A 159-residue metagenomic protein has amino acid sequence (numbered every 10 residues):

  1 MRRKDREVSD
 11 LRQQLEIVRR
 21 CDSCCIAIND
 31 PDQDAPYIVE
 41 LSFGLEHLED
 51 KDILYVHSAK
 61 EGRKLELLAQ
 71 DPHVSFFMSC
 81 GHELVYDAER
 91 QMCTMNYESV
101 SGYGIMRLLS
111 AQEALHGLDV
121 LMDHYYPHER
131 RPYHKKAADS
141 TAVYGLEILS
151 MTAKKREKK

Functional and structural regions predicted by a protein language model:
M1-C25: Short, basic/aromatic recognition patches
M1-V8, G81-K159: Charged, gly/pro-rich active-site loop segments
L11, E61-G62: Structural motif corresponding to alpha-helix initiation and N-cap regions
I17, C25, I38, V143-G145 (+1 more regions): Conserved hydrophobic/aromatic beta-strand scaffold that supports enzyme active sites
V18, L67-L68, L121: A generic structural signal for nonpolar/aromatic side chains embedded in well-ordered alpha-helices
C21-K60, F76: Short beta-strand segments
S23, I38-E40, H73, Y97 (+2 more regions): Broad gene-expression machinery/nucleic-acid interaction feature
R63-Y86, C93: Helix-adjacent hinge/juxtasegments
